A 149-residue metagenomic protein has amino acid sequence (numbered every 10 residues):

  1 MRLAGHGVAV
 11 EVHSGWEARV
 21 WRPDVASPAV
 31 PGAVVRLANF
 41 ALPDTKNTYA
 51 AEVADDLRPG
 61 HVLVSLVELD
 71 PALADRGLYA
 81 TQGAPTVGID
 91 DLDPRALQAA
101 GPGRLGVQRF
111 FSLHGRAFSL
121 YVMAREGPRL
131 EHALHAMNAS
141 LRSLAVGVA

Functional and structural regions predicted by a protein language model:
M1-A4, P28, T81-T86, V148-A149: Actinobacteria-biased recognition of intrinsically disordered, low-complexity terminal regions
M1-G5, P94-L97: Short, charged low-complexity linear motifs
R2-L78: Secretory pathway targeting signatures of secreted, lumenal, and periplasmic proteins
V53-H132, N138: Signature of long, low-cysteine stretches enriched in small and polar/charged residues
